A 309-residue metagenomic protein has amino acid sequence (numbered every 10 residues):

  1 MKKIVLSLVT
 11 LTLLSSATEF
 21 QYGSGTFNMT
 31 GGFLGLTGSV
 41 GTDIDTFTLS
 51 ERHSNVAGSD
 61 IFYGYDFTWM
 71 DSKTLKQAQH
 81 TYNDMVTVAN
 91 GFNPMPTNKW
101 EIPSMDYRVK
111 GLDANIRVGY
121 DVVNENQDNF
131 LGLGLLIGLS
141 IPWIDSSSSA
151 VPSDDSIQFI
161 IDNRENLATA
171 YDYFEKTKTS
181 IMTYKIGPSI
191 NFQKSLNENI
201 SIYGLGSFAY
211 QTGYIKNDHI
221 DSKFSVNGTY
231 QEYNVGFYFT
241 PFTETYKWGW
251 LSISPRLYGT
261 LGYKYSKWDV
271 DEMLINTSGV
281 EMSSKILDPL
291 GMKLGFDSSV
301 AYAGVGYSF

Functional and structural regions predicted by a protein language model:
S16-H80, K293-G295, V300, G306-S308: Short glycine/proline- and aromatic-enriched beta-strand/turn motifs that initiate or cap beta-hairpins
F20-T26, Y65-D71, L135-W143, G204-T212 (+2 more regions): Transmembrane beta-barrel strands of outer-membrane/channel proteins
N28-S39, K73-V86, I144-F159, G213-S225 (+1 more regions): Outer-membrane beta-barrel translocator domains and adjoining extracellular loop/strand segments of Gram-negative
G32-S39, N98-Y107, T169-K178, I215-Y230 (+1 more regions): Extracellular loop and loop/strand-boundary signature of outer-membrane beta-barrel proteins
G41-F47, R108-A114, L131, S180-I186 (+4 more regions): Residues that define the transmembrane beta-barrel architecture of outer-membrane proteins
L49-H53, A114-V122, I137-L139, I186-K194 (+4 more regions): Residues on the lipid-exposed face of transmembrane beta-strands in outer-membrane beta-barrel proteins
S54-Y63, V122-L133, S195-I202, F242-G259: Short loop/turn motifs that connect adjacent beta-strands in outer-membrane beta-barrel proteins
G228-F309: Predominantly the C-terminal beta-signal and adjacent terminal strand-loop region of outer-membrane beta-barrel
